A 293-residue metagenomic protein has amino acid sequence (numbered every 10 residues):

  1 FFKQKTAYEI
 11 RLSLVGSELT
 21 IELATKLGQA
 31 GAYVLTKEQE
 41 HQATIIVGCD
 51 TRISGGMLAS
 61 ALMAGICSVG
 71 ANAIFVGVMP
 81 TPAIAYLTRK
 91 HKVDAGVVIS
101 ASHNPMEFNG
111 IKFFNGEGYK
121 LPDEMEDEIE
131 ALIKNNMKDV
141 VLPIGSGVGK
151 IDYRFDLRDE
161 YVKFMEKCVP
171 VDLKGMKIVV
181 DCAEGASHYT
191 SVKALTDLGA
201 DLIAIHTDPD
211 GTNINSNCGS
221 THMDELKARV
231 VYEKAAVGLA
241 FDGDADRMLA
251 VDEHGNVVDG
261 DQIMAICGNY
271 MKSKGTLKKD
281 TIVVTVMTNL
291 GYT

Functional and structural regions predicted by a protein language model:
F1-G16, I21: Single conserved hydrophobic/aromatic residue that forms the stacking wall/gate of nucleotide- or nucleobase-binding
S17-A64, S68-V69, K150-K177: An N-terminal, well-structured beta->alpha segment
E18-T25, Q29, G56, S60 (+7 more regions): Electropositive phosphate-/nucleotide-binding environments in soluble metabolic enzymes
T25-A32, M63, C67, A85 (+7 more regions): Predominant activation on well-ordered alpha-helical scaffold segments within soluble catalytic domains
Y33-K37, H41-F108, K193-V251: N-terminal small/polar loop signature for handling phosphorylated ligands or for N-terminal nucleophile
I45-V47, I84, V180, K278-V284: Conserved PLP-anchoring active-site segment centered on the Schiff-base-forming lysine
M106-E107, F113-P122, A131, K174 (+1 more regions): Replace "Mg2+/Mn2+-dependent" with "divalent metal-dependent
N109-E233: Gly/Ser/Thr-enriched, mixed-charge loops and adjacent short helices that form phosphate/oxyanion-binding elements
